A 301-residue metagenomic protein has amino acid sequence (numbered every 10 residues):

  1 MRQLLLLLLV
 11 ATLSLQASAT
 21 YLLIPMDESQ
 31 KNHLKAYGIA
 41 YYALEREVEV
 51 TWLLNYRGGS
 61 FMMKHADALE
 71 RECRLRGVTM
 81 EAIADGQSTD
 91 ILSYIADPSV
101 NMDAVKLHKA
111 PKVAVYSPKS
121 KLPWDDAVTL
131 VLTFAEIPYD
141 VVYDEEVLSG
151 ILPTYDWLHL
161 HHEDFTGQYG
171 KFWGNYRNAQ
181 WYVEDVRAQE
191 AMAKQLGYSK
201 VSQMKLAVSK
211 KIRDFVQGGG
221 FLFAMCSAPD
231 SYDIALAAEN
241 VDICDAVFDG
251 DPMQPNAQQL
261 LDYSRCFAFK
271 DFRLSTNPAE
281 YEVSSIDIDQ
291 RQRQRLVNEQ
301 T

Functional and structural regions predicted by a protein language model:
M1-L4: Positively charged n-region of N-terminal signal peptides that target proteins for export
T12-S14: N-terminal signal peptide c-region/cleavage motif recognized by signal peptidases
A19-D126, A135: Hydrophobic targeting/anchoring helices
Y21-L22, D27-K31, M62-R71, K121-D230 (+2 more regions): Helical hinge/lid and interdomain linker segments adjacent to catalytic or ligand-binding clefts that mediate domain
E49-Y56, V142-E145, V247-D249: Surface-exposed patches in mature extracellular/periplasmic domains of secreted proteins
G77-I83, D164-R177, G250-Q259: Short, basic, helix/turn surface patches
I83-M102, W173-L206, D262-I286: Electropositive, surface-exposed helix/loop patches at the edges of structured domains that serve as adaptable
M225-T301: An acidic, glycine-rich "communication" segment
